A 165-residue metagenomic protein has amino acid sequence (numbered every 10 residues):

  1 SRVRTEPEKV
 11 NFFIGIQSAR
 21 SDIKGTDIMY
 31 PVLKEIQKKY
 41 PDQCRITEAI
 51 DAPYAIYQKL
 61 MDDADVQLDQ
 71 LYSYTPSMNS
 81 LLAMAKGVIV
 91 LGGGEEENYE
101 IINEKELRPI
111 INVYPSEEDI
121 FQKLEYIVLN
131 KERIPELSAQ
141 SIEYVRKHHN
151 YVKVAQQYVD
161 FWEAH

Functional and structural regions predicted by a protein language model:
S1-K24, Y30: Conserved donor-binding/catalytic core segment of Leloir-type glycosyltransferases
V10-F12, T26-A49, P53, Q58: A conserved nucleotide-sugar
I56, L71-P76, E97: Active-site donor-sugar recognition loop in glycosyltransferases
Q58, S80-A85, Y99-E100: Short alpha-helical segment that forms part of, or immediately flanks, the ligand-binding pocket in carbohydrate-active
D62-T75, V88: Acidic donor-binding loop of glycosyltransferase active sites
I89-N98: Short hydrophobic beta-strand element within catalytic cores of glycosyltransferases and related nucleotide-activated
Y99-L124: Change "using UDP/GDP/dTDP sugars" to "using nucleotide sugars
E132-E163: A charged, aromatic-enriched C-terminal amphipathic alpha-helix characteristic of glycosyltransferases across folds
